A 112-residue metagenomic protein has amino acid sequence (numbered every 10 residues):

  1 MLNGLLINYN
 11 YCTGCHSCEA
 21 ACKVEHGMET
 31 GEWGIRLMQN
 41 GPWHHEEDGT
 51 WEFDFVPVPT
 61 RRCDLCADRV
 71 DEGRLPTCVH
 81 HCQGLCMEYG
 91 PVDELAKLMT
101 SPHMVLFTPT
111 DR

Functional and structural regions predicted by a protein language model:
M1-R112: Non-ligating segments of multi-cofactor redox enzymes
